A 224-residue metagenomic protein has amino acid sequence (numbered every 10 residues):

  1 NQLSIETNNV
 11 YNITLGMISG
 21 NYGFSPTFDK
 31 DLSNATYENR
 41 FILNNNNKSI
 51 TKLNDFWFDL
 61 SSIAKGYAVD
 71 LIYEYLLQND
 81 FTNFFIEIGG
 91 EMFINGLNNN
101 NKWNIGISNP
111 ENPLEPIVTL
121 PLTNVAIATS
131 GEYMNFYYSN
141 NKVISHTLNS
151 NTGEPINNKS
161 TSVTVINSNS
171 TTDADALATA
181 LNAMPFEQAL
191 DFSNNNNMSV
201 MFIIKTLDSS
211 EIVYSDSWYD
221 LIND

Functional and structural regions predicted by a protein language model:
N1-D224: Mature catalytic core of soluble alpha/beta enzymes
